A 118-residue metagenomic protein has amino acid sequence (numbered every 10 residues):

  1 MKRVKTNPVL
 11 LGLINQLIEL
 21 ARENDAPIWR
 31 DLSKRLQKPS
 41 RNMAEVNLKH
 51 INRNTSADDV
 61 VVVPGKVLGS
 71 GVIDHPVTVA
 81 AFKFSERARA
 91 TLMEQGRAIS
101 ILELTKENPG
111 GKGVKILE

Functional and structural regions predicted by a protein language model:
M1-E118: Extended polybasic, low-complexity segments that bind anionic RNA or targeting/receptor surfaces
